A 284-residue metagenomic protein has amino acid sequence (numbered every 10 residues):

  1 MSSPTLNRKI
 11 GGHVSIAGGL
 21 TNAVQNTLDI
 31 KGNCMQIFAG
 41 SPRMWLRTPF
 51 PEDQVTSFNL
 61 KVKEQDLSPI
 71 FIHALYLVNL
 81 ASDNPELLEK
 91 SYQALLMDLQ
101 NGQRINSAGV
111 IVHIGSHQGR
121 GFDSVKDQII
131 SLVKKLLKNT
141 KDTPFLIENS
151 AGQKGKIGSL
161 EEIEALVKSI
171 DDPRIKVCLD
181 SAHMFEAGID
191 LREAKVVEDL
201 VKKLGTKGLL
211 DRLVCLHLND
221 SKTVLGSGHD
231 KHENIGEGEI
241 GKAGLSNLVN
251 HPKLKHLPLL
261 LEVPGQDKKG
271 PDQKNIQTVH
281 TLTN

Functional and structural regions predicted by a protein language model:
M1-I72, V78, S82-M97: N-terminal pre-domain/capping segments
T5, Q25-K31, P51-F71, L96-N106 (+4 more regions): Acidic (Asp/Glu)-rich catalytic clusters
H13-A17, G40-P42, A74-L77, G115-H117 (+4 more regions): Active-site beta-loop-alpha junctions enriched in small/polar residues
T27, H73, S91, G102 (+5 more regions): Conserved, mostly hydrophobic/aromatic
M35, V133-E233: Acidic/histidine-rich catalytic cores of soluble enzymes
Q36, V214-H217, H256-V263: Conserved active-site loop/cleft motifs that coordinate metal ions or position small ligands
E64, L80-V177: Active-site acidic/histidine proton-transfer and metal-coordination neighborhood in alpha/beta enzyme cores
E86-D98, F122-K135, L160-S169, V196-K202 (+2 more regions): Short, electropositive alpha-helical surface patch
